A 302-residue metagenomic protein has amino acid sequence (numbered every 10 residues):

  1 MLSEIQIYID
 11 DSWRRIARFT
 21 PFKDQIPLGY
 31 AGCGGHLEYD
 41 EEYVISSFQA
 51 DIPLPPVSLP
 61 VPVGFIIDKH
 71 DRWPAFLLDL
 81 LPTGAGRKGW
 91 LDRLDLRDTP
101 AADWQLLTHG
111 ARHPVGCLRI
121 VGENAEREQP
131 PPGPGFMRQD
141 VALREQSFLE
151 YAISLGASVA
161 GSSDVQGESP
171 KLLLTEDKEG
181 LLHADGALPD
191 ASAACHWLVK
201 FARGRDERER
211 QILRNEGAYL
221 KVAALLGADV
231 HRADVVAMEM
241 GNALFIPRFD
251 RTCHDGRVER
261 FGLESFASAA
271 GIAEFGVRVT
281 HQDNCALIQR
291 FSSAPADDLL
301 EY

Functional and structural regions predicted by a protein language model:
M1-Y302: Phosphate/dinucleotide-binding and metal-coordinating scaffold of catalytic cores in nucleotide-dependent enzymes
